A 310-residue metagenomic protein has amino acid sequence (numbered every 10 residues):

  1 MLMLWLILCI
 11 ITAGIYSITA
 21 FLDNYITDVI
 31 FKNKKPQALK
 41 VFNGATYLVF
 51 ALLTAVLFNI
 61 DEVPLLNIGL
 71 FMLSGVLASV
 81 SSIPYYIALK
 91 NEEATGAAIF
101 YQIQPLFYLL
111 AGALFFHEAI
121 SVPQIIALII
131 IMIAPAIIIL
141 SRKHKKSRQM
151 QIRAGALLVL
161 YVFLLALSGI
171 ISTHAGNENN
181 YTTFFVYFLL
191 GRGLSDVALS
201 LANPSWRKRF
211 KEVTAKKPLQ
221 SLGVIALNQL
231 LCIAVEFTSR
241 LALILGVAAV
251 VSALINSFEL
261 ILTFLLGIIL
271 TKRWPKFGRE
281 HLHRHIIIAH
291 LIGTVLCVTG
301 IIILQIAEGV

Functional and structural regions predicted by a protein language model:
M1-V310: Polytopic alpha-helical membrane proteins, predominantly small-molecule transporters/carriers
